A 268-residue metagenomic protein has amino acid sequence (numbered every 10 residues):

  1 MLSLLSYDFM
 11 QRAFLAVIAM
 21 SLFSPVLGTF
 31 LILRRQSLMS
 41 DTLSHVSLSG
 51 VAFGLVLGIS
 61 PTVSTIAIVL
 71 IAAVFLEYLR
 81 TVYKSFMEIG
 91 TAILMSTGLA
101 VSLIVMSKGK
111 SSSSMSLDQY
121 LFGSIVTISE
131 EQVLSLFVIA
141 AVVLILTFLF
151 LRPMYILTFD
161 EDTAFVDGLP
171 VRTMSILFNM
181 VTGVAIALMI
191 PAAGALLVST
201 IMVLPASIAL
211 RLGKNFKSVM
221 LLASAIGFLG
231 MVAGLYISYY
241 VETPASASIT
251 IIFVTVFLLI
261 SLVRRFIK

Functional and structural regions predicted by a protein language model:
M1-L22: Membrane-interfacial amphipathic/re-entrant helices at transmembrane-helix boundaries
M10-R12, T91-F150: Transmembrane helix-bundle core of multi-pass membrane transporters and related energy-transducing complexes
F14-A19, T62-A67, G90-I93, V133-V138 (+3 more regions): Hydrophobic alpha-helical transmembrane segments
T29-S112, A209-L221, Y240-V241, R265-F266: Short loop segments and helix-boundary regions at transmembrane helix junctions of multi-pass inner-membrane proteins
V46-V56, L94-V105, G123, T127 (+3 more regions): Small-residue-rich segments of transmembrane alpha-helices in multi-pass membrane proteins, especially helix faces
I145-F178: Membrane-helix/interface signature in polytopic inner-membrane proteins
A192, V198-A247: Transmembrane alpha-helical segments in multi-pass inner-membrane proteins
S246-K268: Cytosolic-side transmembrane-helix boundaries in multi-pass membrane proteins
